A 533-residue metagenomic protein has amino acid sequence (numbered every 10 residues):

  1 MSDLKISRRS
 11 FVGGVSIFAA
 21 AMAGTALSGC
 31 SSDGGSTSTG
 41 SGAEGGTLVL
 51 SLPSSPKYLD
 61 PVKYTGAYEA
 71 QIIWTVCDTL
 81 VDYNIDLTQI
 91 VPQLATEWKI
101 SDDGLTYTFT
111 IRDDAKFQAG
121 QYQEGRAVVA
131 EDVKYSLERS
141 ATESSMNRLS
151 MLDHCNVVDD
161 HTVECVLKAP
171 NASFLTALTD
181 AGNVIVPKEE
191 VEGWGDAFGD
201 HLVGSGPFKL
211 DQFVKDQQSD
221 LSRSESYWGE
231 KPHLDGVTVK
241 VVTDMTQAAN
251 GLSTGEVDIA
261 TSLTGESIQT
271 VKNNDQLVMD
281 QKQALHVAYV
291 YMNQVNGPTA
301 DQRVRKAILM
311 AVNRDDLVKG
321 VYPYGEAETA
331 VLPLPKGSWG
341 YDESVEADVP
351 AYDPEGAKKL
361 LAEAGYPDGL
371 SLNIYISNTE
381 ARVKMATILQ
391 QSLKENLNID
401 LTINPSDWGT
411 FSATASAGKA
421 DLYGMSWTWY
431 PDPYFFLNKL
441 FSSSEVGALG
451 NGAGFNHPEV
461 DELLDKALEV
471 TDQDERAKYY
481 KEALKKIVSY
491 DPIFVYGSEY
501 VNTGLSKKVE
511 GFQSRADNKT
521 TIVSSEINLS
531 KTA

Functional and structural regions predicted by a protein language model:
S51-D102, V203-G204: N-terminal lobe/hinge region of extracytoplasmic solute-binding protein
N84-I85, N171-S173, T179-P232, G236 (+1 more regions): Gly/Pro-rich hinge or "lid" segments in bacterial periplasmic/extracellular proteins
T96-E143, E164, P298: Aromatic- and charge-enriched surface segment that lines or borders ligand/interaction sites
D103, T110, S145-E190, Q212: Surface-exposed binding/hinge segments that line and control ligand-binding clefts or catalytic entry sites
R139, S224-T270: Ligand-site clamp/hinge motif
E328-E363, A381-K384: Structural transition elements
P350, D400-P405, G409-F411, N438-K507 (+1 more regions): Extracytoplasmic/peripheral linker and loop segments enriched in polar/acidic and small residues with frequent Thr/Pro
T503-A533: Long beta-strand-rich cores associated with HINT superfamily self-processing modules
